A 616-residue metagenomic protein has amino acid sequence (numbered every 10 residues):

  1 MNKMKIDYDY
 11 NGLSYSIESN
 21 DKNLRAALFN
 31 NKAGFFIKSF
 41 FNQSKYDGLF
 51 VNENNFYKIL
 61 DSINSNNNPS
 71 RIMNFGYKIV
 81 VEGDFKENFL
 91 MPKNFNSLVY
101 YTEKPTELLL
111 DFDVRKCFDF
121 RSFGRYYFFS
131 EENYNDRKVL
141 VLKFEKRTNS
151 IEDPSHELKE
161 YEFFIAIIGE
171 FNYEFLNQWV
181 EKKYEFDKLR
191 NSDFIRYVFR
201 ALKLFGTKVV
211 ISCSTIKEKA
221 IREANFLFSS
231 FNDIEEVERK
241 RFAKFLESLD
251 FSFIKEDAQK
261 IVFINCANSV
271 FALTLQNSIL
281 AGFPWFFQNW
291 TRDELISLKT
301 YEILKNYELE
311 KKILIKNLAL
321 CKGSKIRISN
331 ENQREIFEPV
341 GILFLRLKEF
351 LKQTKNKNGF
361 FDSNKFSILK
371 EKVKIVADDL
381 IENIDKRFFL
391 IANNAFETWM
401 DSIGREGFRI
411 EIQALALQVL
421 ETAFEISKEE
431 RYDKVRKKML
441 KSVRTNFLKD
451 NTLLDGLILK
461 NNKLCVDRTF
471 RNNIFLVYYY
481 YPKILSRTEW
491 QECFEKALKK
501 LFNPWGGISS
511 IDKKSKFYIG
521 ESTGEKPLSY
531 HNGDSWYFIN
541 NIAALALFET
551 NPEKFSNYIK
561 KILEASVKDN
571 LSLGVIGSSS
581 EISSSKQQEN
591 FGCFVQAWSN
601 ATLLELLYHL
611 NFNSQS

Functional and structural regions predicted by a protein language model:
M1-F253, R292-D293, I303-Y307, N532 (+3 more regions): Terminal accessory carbohydrate-recognition/targeting modules of carbohydrate-active enzymes
K3-G12, I17-S19, I326-N330, Y518-G524 (+1 more regions): C-terminal catalytic domain of Rieske-type non-heme iron oxygenases
E223, L227-F245, I254, A258-C266 (+7 more regions): Extended, well-ordered alpha-helical scaffold segments
A272-E294: Internal amphipathic alpha-helical repeat/solenoid segments
A272-L280, K322-E335, A392-F408, K460-N461 (+2 more regions): Acidic/His metal-coordination segments adjacent to aromatic residues that form catalytic metal sites in metalloenzymes
F287-E294, L298-I391, R409-Q413, S427 (+4 more regions): Aromatic-rich carbohydrate-recognition surfaces in CAZymes
I381, F388-A392, R405-R409, A414-E495 (+3 more regions): Catalytic cores of carbohydrate-active enzymes
G506-N540: Generic long, charged, amphipathic alpha-helical segments
